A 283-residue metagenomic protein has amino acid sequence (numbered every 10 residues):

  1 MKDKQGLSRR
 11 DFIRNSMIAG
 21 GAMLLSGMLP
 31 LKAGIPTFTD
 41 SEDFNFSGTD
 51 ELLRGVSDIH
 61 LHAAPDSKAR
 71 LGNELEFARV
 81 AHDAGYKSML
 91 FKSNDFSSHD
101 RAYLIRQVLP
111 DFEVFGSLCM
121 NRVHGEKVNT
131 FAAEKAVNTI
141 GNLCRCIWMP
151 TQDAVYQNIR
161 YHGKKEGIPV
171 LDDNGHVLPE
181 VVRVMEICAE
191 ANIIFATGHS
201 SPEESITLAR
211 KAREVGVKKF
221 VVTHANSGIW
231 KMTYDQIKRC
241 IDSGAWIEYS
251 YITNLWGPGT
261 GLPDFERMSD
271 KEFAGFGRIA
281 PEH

Functional and structural regions predicted by a protein language model:
M1-D11, S26, K32-A33: N-terminal secretory signal peptides
S16-L24: Sec-dependent signal peptide hydrophobic core
S16-M17, N45-G48, E74-R79, H99-L104 (+5 more regions): Histidine/acidic residue-rich metal-binding segments in metalloenzymes
M28-L52: C-terminal segment of N-terminal export signals and the immediately downstream linker at the start of the mature
D58, H62, E76-D100, D111-R122 (+4 more regions): Divalent metal-dependent hydrolysis catalytic cores, especially in the metallo-beta-lactamase
I59-A69, D153, I159-H176: Glycine-rich phosphate-binding "P-loop"
A64-D66, F96-D100, N121-H124, A154-Q157 (+3 more regions): Active-site environment of divalent metal-dependent phosphoester hydrolases
G244-P258: His/Asp/Glu-enriched short active-site or ligand-binding loop at hydrolase and phosphoryl-transfer sites
